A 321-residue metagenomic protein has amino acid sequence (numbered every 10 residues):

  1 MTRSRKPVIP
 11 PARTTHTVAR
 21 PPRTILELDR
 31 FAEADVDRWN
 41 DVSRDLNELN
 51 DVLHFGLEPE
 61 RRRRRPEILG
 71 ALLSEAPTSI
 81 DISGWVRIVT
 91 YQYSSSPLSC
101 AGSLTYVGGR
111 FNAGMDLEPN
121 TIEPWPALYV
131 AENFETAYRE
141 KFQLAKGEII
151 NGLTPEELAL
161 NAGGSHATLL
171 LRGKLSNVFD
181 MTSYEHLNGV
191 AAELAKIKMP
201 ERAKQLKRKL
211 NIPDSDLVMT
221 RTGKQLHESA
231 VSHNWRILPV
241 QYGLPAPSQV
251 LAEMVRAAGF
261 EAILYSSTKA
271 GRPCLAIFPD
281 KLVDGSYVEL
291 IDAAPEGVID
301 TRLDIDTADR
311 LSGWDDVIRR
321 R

Functional and structural regions predicted by a protein language model:
T2-E118, E148-R321: Active-site and NAD+-binding cores of ADP-ribose-processing enzymes
T90, V130-E132, E140, Y265-S266: Short His-Asn-centered micro-motif
I122-E132: A short, exposed loop/beta-hairpin motif centered on an aromatic-Gly-Thr core
F134-G147: Short active-site loop/helix that positions an aromatic residue
